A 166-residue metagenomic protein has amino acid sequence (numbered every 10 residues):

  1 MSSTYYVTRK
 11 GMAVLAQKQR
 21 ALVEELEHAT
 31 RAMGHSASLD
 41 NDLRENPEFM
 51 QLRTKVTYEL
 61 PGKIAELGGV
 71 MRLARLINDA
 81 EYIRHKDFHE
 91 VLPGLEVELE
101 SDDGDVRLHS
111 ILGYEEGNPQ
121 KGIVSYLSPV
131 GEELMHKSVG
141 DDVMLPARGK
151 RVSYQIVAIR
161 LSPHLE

Functional and structural regions predicted by a protein language model:
M1-A80: N-terminal intrinsically disordered, low-complexity, charge/repeat-rich segments that act as generic
N78-Y154, R160: Non-DNA-binding regulatory cores of transcription-related proteins, predominantly C-terminal effector-binding
A158-E166: Short, charged, intrinsically disordered terminal tails
